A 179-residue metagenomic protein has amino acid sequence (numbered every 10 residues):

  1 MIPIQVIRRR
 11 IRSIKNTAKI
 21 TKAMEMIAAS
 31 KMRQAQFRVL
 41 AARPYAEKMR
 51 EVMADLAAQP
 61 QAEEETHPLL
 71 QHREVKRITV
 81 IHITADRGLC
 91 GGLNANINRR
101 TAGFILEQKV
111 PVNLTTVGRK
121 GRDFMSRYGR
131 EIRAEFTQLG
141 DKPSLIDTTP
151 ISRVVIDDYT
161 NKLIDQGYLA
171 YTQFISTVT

Functional and structural regions predicted by a protein language model:
I2-T179: Conserved loop-to-helix interface motifs that mediate assembly, gating, or partner/ligand docking in ancient ring
